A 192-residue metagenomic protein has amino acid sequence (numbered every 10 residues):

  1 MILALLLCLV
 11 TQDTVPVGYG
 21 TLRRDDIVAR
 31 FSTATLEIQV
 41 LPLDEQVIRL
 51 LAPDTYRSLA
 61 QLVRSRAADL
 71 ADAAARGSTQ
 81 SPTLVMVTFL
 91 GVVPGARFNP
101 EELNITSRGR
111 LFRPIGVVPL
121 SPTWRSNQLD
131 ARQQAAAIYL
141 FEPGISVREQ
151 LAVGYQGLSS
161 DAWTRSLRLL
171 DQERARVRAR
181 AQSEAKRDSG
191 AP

Functional and structural regions predicted by a protein language model:
M1-T11: Sec-dependent N-terminal signal peptides
V10-P192: Conserved functional micro-motifs across diverse proteins
